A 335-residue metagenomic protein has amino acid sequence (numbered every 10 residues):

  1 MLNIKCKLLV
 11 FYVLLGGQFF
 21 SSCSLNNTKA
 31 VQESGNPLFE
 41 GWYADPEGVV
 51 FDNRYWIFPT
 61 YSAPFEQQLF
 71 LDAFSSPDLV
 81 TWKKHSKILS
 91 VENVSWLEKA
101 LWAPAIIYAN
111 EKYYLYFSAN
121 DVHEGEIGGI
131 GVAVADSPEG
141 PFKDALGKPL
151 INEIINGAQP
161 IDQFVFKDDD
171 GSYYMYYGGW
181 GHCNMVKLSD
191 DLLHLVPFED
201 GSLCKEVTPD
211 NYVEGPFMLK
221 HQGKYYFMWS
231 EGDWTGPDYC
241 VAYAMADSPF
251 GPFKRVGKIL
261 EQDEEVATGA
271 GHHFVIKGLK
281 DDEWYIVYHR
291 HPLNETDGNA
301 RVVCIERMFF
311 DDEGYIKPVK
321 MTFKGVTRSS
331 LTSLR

Functional and structural regions predicted by a protein language model:
M1-A30: Bacterial Sec-dependent N-terminal signal peptides
C23-R335: Carbohydrate-active catalytic/glycan-binding domains of CAZyme proteins, especially the secreted or lumenal ectodomains
